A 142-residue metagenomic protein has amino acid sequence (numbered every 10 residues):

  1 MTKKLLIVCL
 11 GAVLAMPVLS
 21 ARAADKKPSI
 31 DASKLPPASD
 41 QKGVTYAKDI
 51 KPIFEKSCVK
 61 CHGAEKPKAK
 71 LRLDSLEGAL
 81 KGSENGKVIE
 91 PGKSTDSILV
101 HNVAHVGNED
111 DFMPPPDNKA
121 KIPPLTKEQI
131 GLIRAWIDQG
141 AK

Functional and structural regions predicted by a protein language model:
M1-C9: Bacterial N-terminal signal peptides that target proteins for export
T2, L19-K142: Aromatic- and Gly/Pro-enriched helix-to-coil junctions and flexible linker segments
V8-P17: Bacterial N-terminal signal peptides
